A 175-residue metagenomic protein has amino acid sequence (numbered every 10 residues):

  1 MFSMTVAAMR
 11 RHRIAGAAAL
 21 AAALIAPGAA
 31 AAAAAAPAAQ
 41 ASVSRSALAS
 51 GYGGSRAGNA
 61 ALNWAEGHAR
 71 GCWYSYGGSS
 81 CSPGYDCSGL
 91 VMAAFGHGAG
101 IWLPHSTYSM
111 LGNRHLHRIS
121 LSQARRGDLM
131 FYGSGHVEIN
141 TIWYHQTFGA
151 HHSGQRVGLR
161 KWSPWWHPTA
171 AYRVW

Functional and structural regions predicted by a protein language model:
F2, G100-S163: ...with weaker cross-activation on analogous glycine-rich loops/strands in unrelated enzymes
F2-W73, S122, Y144, W162-W175: Intrinsically disordered, low-complexity, Pro/Ser/Thr/Asn/Gly/Ala-rich spacer/linker segments adjacent to signal
R13, L24, W73-S75, G84 (+3 more regions): Residue-level preference for alpha-helix termini and adjacent loops
G51-S55, G67-R126: Catalytic cysteine-centered active-site loop
A93-G96, W102-L103, G158-R160, P168 (+1 more regions): Short, surface-exposed, polar/charged, turn-prone segments marking secondary-structure boundaries
